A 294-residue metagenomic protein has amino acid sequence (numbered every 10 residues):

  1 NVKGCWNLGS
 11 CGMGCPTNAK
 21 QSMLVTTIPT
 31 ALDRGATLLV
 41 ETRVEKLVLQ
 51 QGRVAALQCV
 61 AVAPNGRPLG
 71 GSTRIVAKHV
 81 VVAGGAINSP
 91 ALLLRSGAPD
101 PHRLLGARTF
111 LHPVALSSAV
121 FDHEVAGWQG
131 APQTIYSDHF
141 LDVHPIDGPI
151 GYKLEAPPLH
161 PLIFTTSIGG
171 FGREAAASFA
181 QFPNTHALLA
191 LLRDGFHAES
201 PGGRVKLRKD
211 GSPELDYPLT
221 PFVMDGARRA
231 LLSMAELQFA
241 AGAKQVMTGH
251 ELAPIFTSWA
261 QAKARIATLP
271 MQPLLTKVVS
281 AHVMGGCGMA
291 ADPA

Functional and structural regions predicted by a protein language model:
N1-V44, V54, Q245, G249-L269 (+1 more regions): Conserved redox-cofactor binding core of oxidoreductases
S10, S22-T26, L39, I75-V76 (+5 more regions): Generic recognition of stable, solvent-exposed alpha-helical segments in well-folded globular domains
T17, D33, T42, K46-L47 (+1 more regions): Glycine-rich loop(s) and the adjacent beta-strand/alpha-helix scaffold that form part
T30, R34, A83, R95-S96 (+2 more regions): Generic, well-ordered alpha-helical scaffold segments in large soluble proteins
L39, V81, H186-L188: Hydrophobic/aromatic beta-strand patches that form the interior of the parallel beta-sheet core in alpha/beta enzyme
V40-T42, T73, G285, P293-A294: Short beta-strand or tight-loop elements that sit immediately N-terminal to catalytic metal-binding acidic residues
G52-Q58: Short, hydrophobic/aromatic-rich segments at coil-to-beta transitions
A77, H102-Q238, Q245, A264-I266 (+1 more regions): FAD cofactor-binding and catalytic pocket of flavoenzymes
